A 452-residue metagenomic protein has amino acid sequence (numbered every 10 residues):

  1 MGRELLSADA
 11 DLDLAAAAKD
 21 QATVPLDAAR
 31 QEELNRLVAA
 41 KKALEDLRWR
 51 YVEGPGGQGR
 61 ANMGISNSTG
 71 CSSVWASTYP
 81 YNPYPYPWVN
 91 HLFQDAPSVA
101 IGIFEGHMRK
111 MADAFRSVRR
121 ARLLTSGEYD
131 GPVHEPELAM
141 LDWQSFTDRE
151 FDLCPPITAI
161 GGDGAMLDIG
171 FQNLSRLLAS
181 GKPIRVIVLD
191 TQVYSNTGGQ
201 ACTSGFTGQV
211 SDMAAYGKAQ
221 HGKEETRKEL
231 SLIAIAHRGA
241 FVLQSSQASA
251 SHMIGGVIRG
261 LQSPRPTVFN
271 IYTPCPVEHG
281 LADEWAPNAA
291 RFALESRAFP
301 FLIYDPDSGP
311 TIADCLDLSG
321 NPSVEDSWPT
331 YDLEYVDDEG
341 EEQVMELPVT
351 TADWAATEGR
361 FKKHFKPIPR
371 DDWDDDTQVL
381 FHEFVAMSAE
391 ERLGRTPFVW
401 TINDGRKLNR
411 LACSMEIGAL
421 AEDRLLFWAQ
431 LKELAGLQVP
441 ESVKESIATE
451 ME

Functional and structural regions predicted by a protein language model:
M1-R3, R60-M63, Y86-A121, T273-E452: Flexible, low-complexity linker and terminal segments
M1-V188, Q192-Q209, Q220, E224-E225 (+1 more regions): Cofactor-binding active-site loop characterized by glycine-rich and histidine/acidic residues
E137-A139, S145-F146, F151-T158, M166-Y335 (+1 more regions): Glycine-rich ThDP/TPP pyrophosphate-binding loop and its adjacent helix/strand module within ThDP-dependent enzymes
